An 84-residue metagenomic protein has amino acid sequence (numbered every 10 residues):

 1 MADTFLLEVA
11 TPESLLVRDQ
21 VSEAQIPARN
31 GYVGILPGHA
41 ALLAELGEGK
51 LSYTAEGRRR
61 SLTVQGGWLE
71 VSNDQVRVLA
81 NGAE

Functional and structural regions predicted by a protein language model:
T4-E84: Compact, glycine-rich, soluble single-domain proteins
